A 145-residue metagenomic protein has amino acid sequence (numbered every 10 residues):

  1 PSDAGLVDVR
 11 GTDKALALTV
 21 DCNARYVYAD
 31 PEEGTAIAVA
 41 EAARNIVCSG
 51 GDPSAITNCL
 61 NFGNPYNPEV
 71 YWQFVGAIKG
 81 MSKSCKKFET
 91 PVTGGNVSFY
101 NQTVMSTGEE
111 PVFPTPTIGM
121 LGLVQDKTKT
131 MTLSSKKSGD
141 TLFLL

Functional and structural regions predicted by a protein language model:
P1-C48, K83, K87, Y100-P111: N-terminal glycine-rich phosphate/pyrophosphate-binding loops that anchor nucleotide-derived ligands and cofactors
S2-G11, A15-C22, N58, P116-L123 (+2 more regions): Short beta-strand elements
N23-Y26, N61-P65: A short, flexible beta-alpha/helix-coil linker loop
S49-N58: Glycine-rich phosphate/pyrophosphate-binding loops and their adjacent beta-strand/loop elements at enzyme active sites
F62-L145: Phosphate/diphosphate-binding loops
